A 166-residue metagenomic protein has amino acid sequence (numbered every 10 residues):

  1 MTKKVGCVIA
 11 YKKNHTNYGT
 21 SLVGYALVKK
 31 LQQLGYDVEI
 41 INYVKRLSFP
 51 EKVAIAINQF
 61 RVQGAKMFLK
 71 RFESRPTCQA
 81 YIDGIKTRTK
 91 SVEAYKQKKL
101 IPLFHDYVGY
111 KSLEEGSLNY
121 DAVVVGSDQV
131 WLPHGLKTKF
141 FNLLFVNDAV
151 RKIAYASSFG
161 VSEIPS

Functional and structural regions predicted by a protein language model:
T2: Phosphate-coordination loops involved in phosphoryl transfer and adenosine-cofactor binding
V5-Y18, L22-P165: Aromatic- and Gly/Pro-rich donor/ligand-binding loops that form nucleotide- or phosphate-bearing donor binding pockets
